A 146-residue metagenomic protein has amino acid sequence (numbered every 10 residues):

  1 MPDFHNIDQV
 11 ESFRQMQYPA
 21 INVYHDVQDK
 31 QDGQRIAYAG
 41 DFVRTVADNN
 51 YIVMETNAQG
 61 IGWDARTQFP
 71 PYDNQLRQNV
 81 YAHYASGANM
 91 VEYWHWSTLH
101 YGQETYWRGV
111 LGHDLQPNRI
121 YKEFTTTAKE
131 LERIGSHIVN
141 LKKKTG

Functional and structural regions predicted by a protein language model:
D8-S12: Short glycine-biased active-site loop of nucleotidyltransferases that positions the nucleotide triphosphate and helps
F13-G146: Carbohydrate-binding surfaces of carbohydrate-active enzymes
